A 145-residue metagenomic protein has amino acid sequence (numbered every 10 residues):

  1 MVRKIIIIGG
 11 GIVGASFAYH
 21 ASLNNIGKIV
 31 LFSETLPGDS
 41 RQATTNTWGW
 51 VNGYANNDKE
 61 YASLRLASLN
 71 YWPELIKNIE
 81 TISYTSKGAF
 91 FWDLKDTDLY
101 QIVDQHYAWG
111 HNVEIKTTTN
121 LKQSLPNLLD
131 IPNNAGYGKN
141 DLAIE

Functional and structural regions predicted by a protein language model:
M1-V13, V30: Beta1/beta-strand and adjacent pyrophosphate-binding region of the FAD-binding site in flavoprotein oxidoreductases
G9, S33, D93: Short beta-strand/turn micro-motifs composed of small residues that flank or help shape donor/cofactor-binding pockets
I12, L36, D96-T97, D141: Short, glycine/serine-rich, charged loops/turns that create anion-binding and catalytic segments at active sites
S22-T44: Glycine-rich FAD pyrophosphate-binding loop
W48-N127, I131-N133: Dinucleotide-binding Rossmann-like beta1-alpha1 core, especially the glycine-rich loop that anchors the ADP
G136-E145: Helical element adjacent to the flavin cofactor pocket in flavoenzyme catalytic cores
